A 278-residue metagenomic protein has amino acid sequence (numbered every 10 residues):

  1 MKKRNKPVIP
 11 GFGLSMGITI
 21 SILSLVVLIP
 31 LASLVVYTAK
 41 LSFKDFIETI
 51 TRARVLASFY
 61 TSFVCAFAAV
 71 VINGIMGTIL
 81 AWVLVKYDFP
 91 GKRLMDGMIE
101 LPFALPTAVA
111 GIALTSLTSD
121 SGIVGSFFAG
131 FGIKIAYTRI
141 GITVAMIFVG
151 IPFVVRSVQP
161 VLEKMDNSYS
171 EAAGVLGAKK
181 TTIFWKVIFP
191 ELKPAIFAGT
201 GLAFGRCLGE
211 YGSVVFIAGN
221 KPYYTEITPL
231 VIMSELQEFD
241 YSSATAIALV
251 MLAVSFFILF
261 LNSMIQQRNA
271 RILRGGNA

Functional and structural regions predicted by a protein language model:
K2-P7, F43-T51, L56, G91-K92 (+3 more regions): Membrane-interfacial helix termini and adjacent extracytoplasmic/periplasmic loops of multi-pass transporters
K2-V8, F67-I99, I112, S116 (+2 more regions): Transmembrane-helix boundary motif in ABC transporter permease subunits
R4-I9, G13, V36-V71, K86-F89 (+1 more regions): Periplasmic/extracellular loop-to-transmembrane helix junction in inner-membrane transport proteins
P7-F12, F46, A53, Y211-I265: Interhelical loop and adjacent transmembrane-helix boundary motif in polytopic membrane transport permeases
P7-P10, L14-I18, V26-I29, S33 (+4 more regions): C-terminal transmembrane helix and the adjacent membrane-cytosol boundary/short C-terminal tail of inner/organellar
G17-I22, L101, F148-G150, V154-D166 (+2 more regions): Transmembrane alpha-helices
L25, Y60, V64-M76, L80 (+5 more regions): Hydrophobic alpha-helical transmembrane segments of multipass integral membrane proteins, especially permease/channel
A104-G111: Transmembrane alpha-helices and adjacent helix-loop boundaries
